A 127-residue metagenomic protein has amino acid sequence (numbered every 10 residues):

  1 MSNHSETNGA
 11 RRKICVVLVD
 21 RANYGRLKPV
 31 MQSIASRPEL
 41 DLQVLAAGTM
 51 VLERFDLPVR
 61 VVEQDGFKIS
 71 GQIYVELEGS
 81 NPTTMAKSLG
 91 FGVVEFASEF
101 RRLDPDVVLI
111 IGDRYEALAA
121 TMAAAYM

Functional and structural regions predicted by a protein language model:
S2-M50: N-terminal subdomain of nucleotide-sugar transferases
S2-S5, P38, P58, P82 (+1 more regions): Proline-rich intrinsically disordered, low-complexity coils
N3, V30-I34, D65-S70, G92-V93: Short hydrophobic/aromatic-rich motifs at helix boundaries and adjacent loops
K13-D20, Y24-L27, E76-M127: Active-site and donor-binding regions of nucleotide-sugar-utilizing enzymes
A35-S36, E63, A125-Y126: Anion (oxyanion) recognition and catalysis
S36-E39, F67-K68, R101: Generic secondary-structure signature for well-ordered alpha-helical cores
L42-M85, E95: Conserved nucleotide-sugar phosphate-binding/catalytic loop shared by glycosyltransferases and other
